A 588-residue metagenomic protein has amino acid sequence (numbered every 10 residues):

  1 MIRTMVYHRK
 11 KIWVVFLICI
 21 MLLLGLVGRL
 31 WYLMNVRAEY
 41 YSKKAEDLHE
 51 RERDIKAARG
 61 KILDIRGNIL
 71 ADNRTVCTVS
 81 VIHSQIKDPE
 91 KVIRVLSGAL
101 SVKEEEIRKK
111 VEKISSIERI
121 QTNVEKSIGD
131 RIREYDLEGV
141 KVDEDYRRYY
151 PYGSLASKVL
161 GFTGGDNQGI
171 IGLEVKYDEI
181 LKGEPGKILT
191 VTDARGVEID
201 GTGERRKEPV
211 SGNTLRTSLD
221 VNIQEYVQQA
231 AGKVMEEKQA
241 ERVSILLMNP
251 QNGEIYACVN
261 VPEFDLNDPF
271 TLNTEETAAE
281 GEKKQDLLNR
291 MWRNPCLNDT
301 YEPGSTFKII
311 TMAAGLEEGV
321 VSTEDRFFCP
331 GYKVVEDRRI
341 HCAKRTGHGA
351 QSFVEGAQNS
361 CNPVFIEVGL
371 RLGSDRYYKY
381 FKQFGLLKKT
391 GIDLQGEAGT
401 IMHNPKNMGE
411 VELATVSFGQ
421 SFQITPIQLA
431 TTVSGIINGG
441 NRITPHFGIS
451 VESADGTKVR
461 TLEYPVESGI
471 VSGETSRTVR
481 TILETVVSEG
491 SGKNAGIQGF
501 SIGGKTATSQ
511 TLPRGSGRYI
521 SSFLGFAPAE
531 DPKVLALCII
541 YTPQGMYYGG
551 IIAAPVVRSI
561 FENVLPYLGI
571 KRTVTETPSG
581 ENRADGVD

Functional and structural regions predicted by a protein language model:
M1-E276, T300, D375-L387, G396 (+4 more regions): Periplasmic/cell-envelope proteins involved in peptidoglycan metabolism and beta-lactam response
A71, D193-E204, I245, P250-T306 (+4 more regions): Beta-lactam-recognizing serine transpeptidase/beta-lactamase-like catalytic domain environment
